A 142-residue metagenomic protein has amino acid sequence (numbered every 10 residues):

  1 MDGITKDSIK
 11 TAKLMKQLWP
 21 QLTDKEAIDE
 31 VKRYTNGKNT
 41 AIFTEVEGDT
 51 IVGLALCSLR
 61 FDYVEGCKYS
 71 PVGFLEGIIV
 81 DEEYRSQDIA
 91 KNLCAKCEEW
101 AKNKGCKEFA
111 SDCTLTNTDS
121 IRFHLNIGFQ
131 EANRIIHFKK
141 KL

Functional and structural regions predicted by a protein language model:
M1-T11: A short beta-loop-alpha structural element at the N-terminal edge of CoA-dependent acyl/N-acetyltransferase catalytic
A12-E26: Helix-loop element at the rim of GNAT/NAT acetyltransferase active sites that forms part of the acceptor-substrate
T23-V46, L56: Active-site rim helix/loop that mediates acceptor-substrate recognition in acyltransferases
T44, T50-L59, F74, I79: Conserved beta-strand in the GNAT
K68-E82, I136-H137: Conserved acetyl-CoA binding element of GNAT-fold acetyltransferases
V80, S86-E99, R122-N126: Conserved acetyl-CoA-binding loop-helix of GNAT-fold acetyltransferases
C94, A101-C113: Conserved GNAT acetyl-CoA-binding A-motif
A110-S120, K139: Conserved beta-strand-loop-alpha-helix junction that forms the acyl-donor binding cleft
